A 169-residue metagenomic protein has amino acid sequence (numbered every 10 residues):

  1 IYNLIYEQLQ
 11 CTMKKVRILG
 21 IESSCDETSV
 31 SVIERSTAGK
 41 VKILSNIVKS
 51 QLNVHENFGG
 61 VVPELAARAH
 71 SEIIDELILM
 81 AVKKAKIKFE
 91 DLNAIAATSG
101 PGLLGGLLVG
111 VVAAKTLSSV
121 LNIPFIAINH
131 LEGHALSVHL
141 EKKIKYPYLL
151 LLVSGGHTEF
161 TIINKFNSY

Functional and structural regions predicted by a protein language model:
Y2-Y169: Short acidic/glycine-rich loops and adjacent helix/strand connectors that line catalytic pockets where negatively
